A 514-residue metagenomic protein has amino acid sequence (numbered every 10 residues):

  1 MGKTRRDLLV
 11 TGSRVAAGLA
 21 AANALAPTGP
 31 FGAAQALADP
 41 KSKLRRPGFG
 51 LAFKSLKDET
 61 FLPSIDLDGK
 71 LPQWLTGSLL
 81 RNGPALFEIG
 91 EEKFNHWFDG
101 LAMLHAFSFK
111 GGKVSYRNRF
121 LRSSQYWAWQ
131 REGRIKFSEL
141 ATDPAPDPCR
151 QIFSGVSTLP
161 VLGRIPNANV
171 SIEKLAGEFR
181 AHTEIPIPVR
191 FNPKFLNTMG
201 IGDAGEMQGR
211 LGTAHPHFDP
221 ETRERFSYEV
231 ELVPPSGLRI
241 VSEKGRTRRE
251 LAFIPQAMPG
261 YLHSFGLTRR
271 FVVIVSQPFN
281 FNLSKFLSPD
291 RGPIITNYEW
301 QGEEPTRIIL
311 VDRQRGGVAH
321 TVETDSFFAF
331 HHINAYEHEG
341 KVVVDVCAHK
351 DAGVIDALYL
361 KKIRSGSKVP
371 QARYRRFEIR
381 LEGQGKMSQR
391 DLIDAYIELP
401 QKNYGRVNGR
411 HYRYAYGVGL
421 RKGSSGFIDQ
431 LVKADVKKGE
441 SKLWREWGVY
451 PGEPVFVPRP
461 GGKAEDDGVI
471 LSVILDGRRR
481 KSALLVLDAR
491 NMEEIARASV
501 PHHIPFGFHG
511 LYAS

Functional and structural regions predicted by a protein language model:
M1-L19: N-terminal secretory signal peptides and thylakoid transit peptides that target proteins across membranes
N23-K70: C-terminal segment of N-terminal export signals and the immediately downstream linker at the start of the mature
D68, T158-L175, G212-E221, S264-G266 (+4 more regions): Structural signature of eukaryotic scaffold interfaces centered on beta-propeller domains
E91-E92, F279-W300, H349-K368, L420-G423 (+1 more regions): Short, conserved, GDST-rich strand-edge loop motifs in beta-rich repeat architectures
W127-R249: Well-ordered mid-protein domain cores that form the structural environment of catalytic cofactors
P193-M207, E243-Q256, R307-D325, F377-Y396 (+2 more regions): Blade-edge beta-strand/turn elements of extracellular beta-propeller and related beta-sheet repeat scaffolds
L238-G245, P289-Q314, Y359-L381, D429-V436 (+1 more regions): Beta-propeller blade signature
M387-G477, L485: Substrate-recognition/cap regions that form aromatic- and gly/pro-loop-enriched pockets for small-molecule ligands
